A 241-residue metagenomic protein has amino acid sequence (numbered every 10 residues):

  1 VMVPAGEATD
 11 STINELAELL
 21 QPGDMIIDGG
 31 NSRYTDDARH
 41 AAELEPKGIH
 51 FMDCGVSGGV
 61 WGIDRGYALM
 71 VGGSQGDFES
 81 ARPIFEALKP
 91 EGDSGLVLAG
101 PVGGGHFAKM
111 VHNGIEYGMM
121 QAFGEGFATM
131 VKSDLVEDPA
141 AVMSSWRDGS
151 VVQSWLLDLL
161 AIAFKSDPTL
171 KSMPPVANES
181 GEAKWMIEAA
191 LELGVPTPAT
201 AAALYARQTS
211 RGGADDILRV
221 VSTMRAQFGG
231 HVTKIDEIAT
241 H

Functional and structural regions predicted by a protein language model:
V1, E15-A41: ADP-ribose/adenylate-binding Rossmann-like module
V1-M2, G29-G30, A99-G100, P175: Glycine- and other small-residue-rich loops at beta-strand/loop junctions that grip anionic moieties
D10-N14, R33-A128, T233: Rossmann-fold dinucleotide-binding core
G23, V60-G62, A226: NAD(P)+-binding Rossmann beta1-loop-alpha1 motif at the extreme N-terminus of oxidoreductases
I26, H50-M52, T197: Hydrophobic beta-strand scaffold residues
A38, P175, L193-V195, I235-H241: Metal- and O2-centered redox machinery and metal/ROS homeostasis
G66, S80, D93-L96, G103-H231: Helical "substrate-binding/catalytic lid" subdomain of Rossmann-like NAD(P)-dependent dehydrogenases/reductases
E86-P90, A226, G230-H241: ATP-dependent carboxylate/acyl-activation modules
